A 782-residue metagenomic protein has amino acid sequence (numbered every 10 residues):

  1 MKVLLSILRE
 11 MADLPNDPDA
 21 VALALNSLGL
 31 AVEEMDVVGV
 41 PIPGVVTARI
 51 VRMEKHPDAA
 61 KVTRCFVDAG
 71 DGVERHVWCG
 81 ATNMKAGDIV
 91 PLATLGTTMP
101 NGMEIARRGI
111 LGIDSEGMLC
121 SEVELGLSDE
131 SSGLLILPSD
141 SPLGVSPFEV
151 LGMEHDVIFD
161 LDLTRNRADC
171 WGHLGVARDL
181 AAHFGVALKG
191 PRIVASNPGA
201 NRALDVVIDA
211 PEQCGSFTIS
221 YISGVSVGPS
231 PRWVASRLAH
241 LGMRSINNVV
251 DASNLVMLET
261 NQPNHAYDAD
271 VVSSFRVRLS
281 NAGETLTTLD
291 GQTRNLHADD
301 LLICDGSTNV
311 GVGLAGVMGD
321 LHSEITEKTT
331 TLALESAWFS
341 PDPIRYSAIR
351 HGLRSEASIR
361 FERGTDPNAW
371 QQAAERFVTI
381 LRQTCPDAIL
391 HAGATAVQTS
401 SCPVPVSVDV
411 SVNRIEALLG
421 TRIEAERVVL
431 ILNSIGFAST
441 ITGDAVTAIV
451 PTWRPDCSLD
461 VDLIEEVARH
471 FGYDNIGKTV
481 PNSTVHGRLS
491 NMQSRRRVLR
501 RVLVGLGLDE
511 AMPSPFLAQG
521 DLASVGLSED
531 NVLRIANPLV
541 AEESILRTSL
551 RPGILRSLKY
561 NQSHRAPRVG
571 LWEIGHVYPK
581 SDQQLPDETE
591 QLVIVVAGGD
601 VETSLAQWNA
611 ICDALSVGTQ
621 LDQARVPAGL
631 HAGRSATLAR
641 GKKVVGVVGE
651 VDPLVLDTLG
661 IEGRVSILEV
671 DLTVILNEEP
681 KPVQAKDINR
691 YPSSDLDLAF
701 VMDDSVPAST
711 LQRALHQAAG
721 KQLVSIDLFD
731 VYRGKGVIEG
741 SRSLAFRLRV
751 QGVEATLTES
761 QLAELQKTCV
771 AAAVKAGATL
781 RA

Functional and structural regions predicted by a protein language model:
M1-N197, A333, I349-G352, E356 (+4 more regions): Phosphate-backbone binding interfaces of nucleic-acid-interacting proteins
V3-L8, H155-T164, G215-S223, E356-G364 (+8 more regions): Short, hydrophobic beta-strand segments
L5, L23, L28, V37 (+3 more regions): Glycine/proline-enriched, intrinsically flexible loops and inter-domain linkers
T47-H76, H240, S253-E324: Conserved mixed alpha/beta core segments that line enzyme active sites in large multi-domain catalysts
L111-I136, P147-M153, V157, T288 (+6 more regions): Mobile "lid/hinge" segments at catalytic clefts and subdomain interfaces of large enzymes
L180-D209, T384-I415, R422: Terminal amphipathic helices with adjacent charged low-complexity linkers/tails
V408-P567, R749-Q751, T756-L757, Q761-A782: Extended, well-folded interaction surfaces typified by the phenylalanyl-tRNA synthetase beta subunit core
S434-T440, T447, D456, P513 (+3 more regions): A carboxyl-terminal module marker
